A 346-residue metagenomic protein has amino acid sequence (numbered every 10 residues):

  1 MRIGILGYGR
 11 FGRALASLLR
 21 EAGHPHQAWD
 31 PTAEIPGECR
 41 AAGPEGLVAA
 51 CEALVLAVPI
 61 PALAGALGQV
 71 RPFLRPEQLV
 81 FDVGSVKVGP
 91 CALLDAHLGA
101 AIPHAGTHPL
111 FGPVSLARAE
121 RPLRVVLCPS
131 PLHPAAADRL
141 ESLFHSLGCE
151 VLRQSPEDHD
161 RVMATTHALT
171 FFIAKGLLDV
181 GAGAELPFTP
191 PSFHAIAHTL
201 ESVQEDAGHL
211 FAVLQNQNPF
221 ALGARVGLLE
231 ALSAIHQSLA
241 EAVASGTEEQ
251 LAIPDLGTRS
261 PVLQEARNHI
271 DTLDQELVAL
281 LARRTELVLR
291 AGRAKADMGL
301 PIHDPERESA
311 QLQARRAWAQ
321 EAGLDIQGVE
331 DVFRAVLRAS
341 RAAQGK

Functional and structural regions predicted by a protein language model:
M1-G46: NAD(P)+-binding Rossmann beta1-loop-alpha1 motif at the extreme N-terminus of oxidoreductases
E45-L74: Rossmann-like NAD(P)-binding element
V58-I60, S85, S130: Short glycine-/small-residue-rich Rossmann-like dinucleotide-binding loops
A64-L116: Rossmann-like NAD(P)(H) cofactor-binding subdomain of soluble oxidoreductases
V86, P90, A137, F144 (+1 more regions): Domain-level signature for soluble enzymes in the chorismate/prephenate branch of the shikimate pathway
P122-Q204: Internal alpha-helical scaffold of NAD(P)-dependent oxidoreductase catalytic cores
P187-G257: Interdomain hinge/lid region at the active-site interface of Rossmann-like NAD(P)-dependent oxidoreductases
